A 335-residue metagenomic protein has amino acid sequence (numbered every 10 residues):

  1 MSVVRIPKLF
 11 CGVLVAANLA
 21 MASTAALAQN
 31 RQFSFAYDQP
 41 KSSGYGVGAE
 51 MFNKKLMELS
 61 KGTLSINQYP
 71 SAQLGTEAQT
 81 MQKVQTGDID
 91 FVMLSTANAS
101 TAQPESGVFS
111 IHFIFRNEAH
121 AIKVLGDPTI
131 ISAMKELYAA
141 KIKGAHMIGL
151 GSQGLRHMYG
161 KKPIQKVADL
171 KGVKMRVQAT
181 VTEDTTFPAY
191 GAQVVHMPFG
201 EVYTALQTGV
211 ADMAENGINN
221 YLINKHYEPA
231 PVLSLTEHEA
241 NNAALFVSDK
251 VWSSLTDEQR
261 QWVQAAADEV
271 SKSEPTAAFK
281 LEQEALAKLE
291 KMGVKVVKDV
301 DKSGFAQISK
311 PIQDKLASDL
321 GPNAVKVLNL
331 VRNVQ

Functional and structural regions predicted by a protein language model:
M1-V13: Bacterial N-terminal signal peptides that target proteins for export
I6, S43, T129-A133: Secondary-structure junction/capping motif
G12, Q29-A121, E136-Q335: N-terminal secretory/targeting leader peptides
M21-A28: Sec/Tat signal peptide C-region and signal peptidase I cleavage site
K123-L137: Signature of the catalytic double-stranded beta-helix
